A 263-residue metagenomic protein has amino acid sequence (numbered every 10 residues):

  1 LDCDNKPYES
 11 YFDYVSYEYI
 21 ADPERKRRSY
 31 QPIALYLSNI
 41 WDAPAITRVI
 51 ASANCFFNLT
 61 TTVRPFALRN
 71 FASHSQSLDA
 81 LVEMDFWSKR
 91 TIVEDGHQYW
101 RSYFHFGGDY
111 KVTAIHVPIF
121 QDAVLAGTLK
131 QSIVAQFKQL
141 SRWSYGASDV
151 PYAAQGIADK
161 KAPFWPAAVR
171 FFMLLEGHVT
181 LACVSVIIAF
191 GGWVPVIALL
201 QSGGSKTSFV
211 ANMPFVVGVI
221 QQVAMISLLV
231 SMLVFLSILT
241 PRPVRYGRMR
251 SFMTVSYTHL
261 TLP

Functional and structural regions predicted by a protein language model:
D2-K6: The conserved acidic donor/metal-binding loop of glycosyltransferases
E9-I92, Y103-F106, V124-Y152: Long helical/loop segments within the catalytic core of UDP-sugar-dependent glycosyltransferases, especially the large
H97: Cell-envelope/extracellular polymer assembly enzymes that use nucleotide-activated donors
W100: DNA-recognition element of transcription regulators
Y103-P118: Catalytic donor-sugar/metal-binding loop of nucleotide-sugar-dependent glycosyltransferases
F120-Y257: Basic/Trp-rich segment in TM-proximal cytosolic loops or flexible interdomain/linker regions
T258-P263: Conserved small/polar residues in nucleotide/adenosyl-binding loops
